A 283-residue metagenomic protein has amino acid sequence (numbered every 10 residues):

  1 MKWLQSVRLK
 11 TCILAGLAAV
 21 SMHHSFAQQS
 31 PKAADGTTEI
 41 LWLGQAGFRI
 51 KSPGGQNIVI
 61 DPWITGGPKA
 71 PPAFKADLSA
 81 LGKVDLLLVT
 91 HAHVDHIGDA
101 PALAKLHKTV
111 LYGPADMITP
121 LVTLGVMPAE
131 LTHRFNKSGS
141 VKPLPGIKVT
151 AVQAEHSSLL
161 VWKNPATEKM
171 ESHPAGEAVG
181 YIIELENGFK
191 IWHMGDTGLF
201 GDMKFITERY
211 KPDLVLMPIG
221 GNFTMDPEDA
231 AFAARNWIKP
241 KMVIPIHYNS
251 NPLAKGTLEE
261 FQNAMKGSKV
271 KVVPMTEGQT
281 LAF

Functional and structural regions predicted by a protein language model:
K2-N57, I64-G66, G267, E277: Zn-dependent metallo-beta-lactamase
K32-E39, S52-I58, S140-T150, E184-I191 (+1 more regions): Beta-strand-turn-beta hairpins that frame and shape the catalytic cleft of phosphate-ester-processing enzymes
P53-H93, G98-K105, G113, T119 (+3 more regions): Pre-active-site segment of Zn-dependent metallo-hydrolases
I60-D61, V84-A92, Y112-A115, I191-T197 (+3 more regions): Active-site neighborhood of phospho(di)ester-bond hydrolases with catalytic His/Asp-centered motifs
G66-G67, V94-G98, I118-L121, G139-K142 (+5 more regions): Active-site environment of divalent metal-dependent phosphoester hydrolases
L111, G125-P143, A231-F283: Binuclear metal-ion centers of metallo-dependent hydrolases, dominated by the metallo-beta-lactamase
S140-M170, P174, K271-F283: Flexible, acidic/histidine-containing loops and adjacent segments that form or flank the divalent-metal
T167-N236, E260: Active-site-proximal loop/helix segments of hydrolase catalytic cores
